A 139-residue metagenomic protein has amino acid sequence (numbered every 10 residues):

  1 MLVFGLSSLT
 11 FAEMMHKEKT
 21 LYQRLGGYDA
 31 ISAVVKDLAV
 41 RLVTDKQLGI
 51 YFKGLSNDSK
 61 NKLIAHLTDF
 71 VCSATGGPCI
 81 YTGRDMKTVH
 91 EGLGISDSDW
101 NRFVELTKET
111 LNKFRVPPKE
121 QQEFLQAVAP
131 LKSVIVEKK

Functional and structural regions predicted by a protein language model:
M1-S8: Bacterial N-terminal signal peptides
F11-K139: Core of compact, soluble alpha-helical bundle domains
